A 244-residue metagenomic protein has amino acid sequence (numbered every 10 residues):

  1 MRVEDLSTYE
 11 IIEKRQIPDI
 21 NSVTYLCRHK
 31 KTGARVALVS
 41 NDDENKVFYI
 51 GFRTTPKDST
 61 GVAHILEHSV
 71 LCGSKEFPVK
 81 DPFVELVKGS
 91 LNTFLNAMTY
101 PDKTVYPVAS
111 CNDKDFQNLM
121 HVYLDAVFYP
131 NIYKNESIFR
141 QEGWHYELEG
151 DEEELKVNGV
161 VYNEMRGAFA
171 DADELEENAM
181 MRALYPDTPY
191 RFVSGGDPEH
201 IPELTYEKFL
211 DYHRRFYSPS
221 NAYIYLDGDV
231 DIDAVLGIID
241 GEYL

Functional and structural regions predicted by a protein language model:
M1-D43: N- or domain-start disorder-to-order transition segments that initiate the globular core
M1-S7, T55, S69, G73-E76 (+1 more regions): Charge-rich, well-structured scaffold segments of protease-associated domains
T24, R35-V36, V47, V105 (+1 more regions): Beta-sheet entry/capping signal
K30-T32, D43-E44, K57-S59, S74-E76: Short, solvent-exposed loop/edge-beta patches enriched in aromatic
N41-R53: Short, hydrophobic/aliphatic alpha-helical segments
G51-G61: Short pre-active-site segment immediately N-terminal to the catalytic Zn-binding motif
T60-C72: Active-site recognition of the HExxH zinc-binding catalytic motif
